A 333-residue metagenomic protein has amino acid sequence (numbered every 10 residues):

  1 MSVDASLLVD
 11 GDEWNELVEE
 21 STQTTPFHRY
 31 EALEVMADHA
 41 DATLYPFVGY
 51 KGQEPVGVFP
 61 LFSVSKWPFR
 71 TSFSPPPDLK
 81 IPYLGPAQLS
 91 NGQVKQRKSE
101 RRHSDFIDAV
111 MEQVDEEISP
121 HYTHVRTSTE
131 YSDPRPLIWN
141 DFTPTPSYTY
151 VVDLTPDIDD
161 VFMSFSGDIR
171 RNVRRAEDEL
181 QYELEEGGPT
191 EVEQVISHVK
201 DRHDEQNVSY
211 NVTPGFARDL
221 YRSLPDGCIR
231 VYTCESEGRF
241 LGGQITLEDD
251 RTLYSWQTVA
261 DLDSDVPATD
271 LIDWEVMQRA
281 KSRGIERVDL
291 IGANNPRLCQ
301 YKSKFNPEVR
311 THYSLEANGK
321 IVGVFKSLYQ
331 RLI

Functional and structural regions predicted by a protein language model:
V3-F69, S128-D265: A conserved beta-strand-loop-helix scaffold within acyl/acetyltransferase catalytic domains
V48-Y50, R218-S327: Aromatic (often tryptophan-rich) hydrophobic motifs at membrane interfaces
W67-D78, A317-I333: Alpha-helical membrane-targeting segments
P68-F142, T252-P307: Acyl-donor binding region in acyl/amide transferases
V114-E117, L184, E308-L315: Charged/polar, low-hydrophobicity segments characteristic of intrinsically disordered regions and flexible loops
T127, G188-P189, G292, S314: Proline- and acidic/polar-enriched loop/turn elements at helix boundaries
P146, D204-S209, P307-S314, S327-I333: Short, structured secondary-structure boundary patches
S147-Y148, G167, D273-E275, Q330: Short, flexible segments with low predicted structural confidence
